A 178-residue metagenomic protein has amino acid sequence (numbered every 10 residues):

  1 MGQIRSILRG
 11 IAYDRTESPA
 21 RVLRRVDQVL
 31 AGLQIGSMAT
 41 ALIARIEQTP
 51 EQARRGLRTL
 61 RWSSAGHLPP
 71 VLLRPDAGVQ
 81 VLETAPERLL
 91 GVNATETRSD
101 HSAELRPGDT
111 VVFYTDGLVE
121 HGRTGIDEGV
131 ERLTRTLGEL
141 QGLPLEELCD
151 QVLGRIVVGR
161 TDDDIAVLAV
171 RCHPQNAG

Functional and structural regions predicted by a protein language model:
M1-G2: Conserved long alpha-helical elements within nucleotide-processing catalytic cores of c-di-GMP signaling and class III
R5-G178: Conserved subregion of the PPM/PP2C metallophosphatase catalytic domain
